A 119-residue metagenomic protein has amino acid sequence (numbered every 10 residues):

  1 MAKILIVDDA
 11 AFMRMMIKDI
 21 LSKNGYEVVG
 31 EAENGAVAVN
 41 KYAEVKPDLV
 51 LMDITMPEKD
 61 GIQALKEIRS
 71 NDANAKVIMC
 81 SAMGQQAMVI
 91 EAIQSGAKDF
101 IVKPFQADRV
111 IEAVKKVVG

Functional and structural regions predicted by a protein language model:
A11-G30: Two-component/phosphorelay signaling modules centered on CheY-like receiver
N34-V37, D60-Q63: Acidic catalytic/metal-coordinating carboxylates
V45-L51: Active-site beta3 strand of CheY-like receiver
M56: Receiver (REC) domain active-site loop signature in two-component systems and cognate sites in sensor histidine kinases
M83-G84: Short, conserved "switch-loop" micro-motifs in signal-transduction and mechanochemical regulators
F105-V114: C-terminal output helix
